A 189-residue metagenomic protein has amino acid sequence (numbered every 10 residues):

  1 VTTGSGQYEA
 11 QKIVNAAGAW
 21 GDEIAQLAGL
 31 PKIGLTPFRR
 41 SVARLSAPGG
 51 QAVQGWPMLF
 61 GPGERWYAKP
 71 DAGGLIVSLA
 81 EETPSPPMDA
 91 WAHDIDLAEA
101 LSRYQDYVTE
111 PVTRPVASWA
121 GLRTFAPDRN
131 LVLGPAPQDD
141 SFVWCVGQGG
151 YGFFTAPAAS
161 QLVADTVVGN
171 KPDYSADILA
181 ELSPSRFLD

Functional and structural regions predicted by a protein language model:
T3-G6, G63: Glycine-centered tight beta-turn/hairpin loop motif at sheet-sheet or coil-to-beta transitions
Q7-G55, Y174: Central helical "cap/lid" subdomain
G21-D22, S41, W66, L75 (+1 more regions): Glycine-centered loop/turn positions within well-structured domains that cap or flank conserved ligand/cofactor-binding
I24-Q26, P87, F154-T155: Short glycine-/acidic-enriched loop or helix-start segments at secondary-structure transitions that form or flank
K32-G34, S46-S141: Active-site lid/adjacent beta-loop-alpha segment flanking the redox-cofactor pocket in flavoenzymes
Q105-D189: C-terminal catalytic lobe of FAD-dependent flavoproteins
